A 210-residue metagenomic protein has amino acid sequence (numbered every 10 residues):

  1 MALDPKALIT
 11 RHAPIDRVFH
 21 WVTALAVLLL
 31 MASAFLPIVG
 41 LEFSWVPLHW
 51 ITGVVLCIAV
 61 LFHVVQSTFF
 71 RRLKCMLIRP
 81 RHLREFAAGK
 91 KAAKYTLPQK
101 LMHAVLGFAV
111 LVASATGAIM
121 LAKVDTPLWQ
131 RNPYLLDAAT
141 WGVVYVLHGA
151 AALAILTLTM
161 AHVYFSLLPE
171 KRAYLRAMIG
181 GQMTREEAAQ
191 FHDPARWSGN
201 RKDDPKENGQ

Functional and structural regions predicted by a protein language model:
M1-Q210: Membrane-embedded alpha-helical bundles that constitute the cytochrome b-like, heme-associated redox core of multi-pass
